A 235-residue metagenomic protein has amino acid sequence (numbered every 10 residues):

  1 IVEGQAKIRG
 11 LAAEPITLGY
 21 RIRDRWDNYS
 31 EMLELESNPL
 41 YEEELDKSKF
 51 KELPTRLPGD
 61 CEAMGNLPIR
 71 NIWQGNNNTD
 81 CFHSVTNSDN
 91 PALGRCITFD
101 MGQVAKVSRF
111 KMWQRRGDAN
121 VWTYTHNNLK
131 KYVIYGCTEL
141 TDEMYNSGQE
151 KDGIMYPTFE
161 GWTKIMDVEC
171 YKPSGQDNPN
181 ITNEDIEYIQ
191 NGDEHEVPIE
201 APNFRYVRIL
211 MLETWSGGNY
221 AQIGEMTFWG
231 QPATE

Functional and structural regions predicted by a protein language model:
I1-K7: Short, solvent-exposed S/T- and G/P-enriched segments that are highly enriched in secreted/extracellular and lumenal
I8-P15, E200-N203: Surface-exposed, short loops/turns at beta-strand junctions within beta-sandwich domains
A13-Y29: Beta-strand-rich modules
D24-E31, E213-N219: Short acidic/polar inter-strand loop motif in beta-rich domains
M32-V104, R115-N120, Y124, C170-E187 (+1 more regions): Disordered, acidic Ser/Thr/Pro-rich linker "stalks" and the adjacent N-terminal cap of the next globular domain
Q74-G153, N191-E235: Aromatic, loop-rich ligand-recognition surfaces of beta-strand-rich domains
N146-E196: Surface-exposed intrinsically disordered loops and tails
